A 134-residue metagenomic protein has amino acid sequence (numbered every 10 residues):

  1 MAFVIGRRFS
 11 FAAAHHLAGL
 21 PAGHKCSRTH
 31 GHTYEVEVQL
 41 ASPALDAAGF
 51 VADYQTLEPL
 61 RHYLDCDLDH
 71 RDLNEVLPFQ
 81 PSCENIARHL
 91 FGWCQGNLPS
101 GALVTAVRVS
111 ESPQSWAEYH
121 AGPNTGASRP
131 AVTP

Functional and structural regions predicted by a protein language model:
M1-P134: Charge-rich, low-complexity N-terminal segments
